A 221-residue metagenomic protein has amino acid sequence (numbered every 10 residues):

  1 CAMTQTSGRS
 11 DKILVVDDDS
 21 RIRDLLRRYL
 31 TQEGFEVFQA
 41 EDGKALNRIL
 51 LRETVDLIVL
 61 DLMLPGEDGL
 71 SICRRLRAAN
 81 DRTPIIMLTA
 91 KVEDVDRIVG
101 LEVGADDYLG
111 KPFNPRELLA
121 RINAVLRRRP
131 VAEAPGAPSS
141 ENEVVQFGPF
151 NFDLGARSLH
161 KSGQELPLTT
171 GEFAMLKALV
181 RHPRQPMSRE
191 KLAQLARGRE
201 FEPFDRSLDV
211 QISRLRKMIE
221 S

Functional and structural regions predicted by a protein language model:
C1-L14: Non-catalytic signal-transmission and effector/linker regions of two-component phosphorelay proteins
S10, T54-D56, N80-P84, E202: His-Asp phosphorelay/catalytic-motif detector in bacterial-type signaling
D24-Q32: Charged docking surfaces used in two-component/phosphorelay signaling
G34-G43, I49: Short hydrophobic/Thr-rich beta-strand motif most characteristic of the beta2 strand and flanking loop of CheY-like
L50, V59, L70-C73: Hydrophobic alpha-helical motif in two-component signaling modules
T54-V59, L64: Active-site beta3 strand of CheY-like receiver
D68, R74, A78-Q146: Basic, amphipathic DNA-recognition helix from helix-turn-helix-like DNA-binding domains
A105, S158-S221: Positively charged, aromatic-enriched patches within helix-turn-helix-type DNA-binding elements, predominantly
